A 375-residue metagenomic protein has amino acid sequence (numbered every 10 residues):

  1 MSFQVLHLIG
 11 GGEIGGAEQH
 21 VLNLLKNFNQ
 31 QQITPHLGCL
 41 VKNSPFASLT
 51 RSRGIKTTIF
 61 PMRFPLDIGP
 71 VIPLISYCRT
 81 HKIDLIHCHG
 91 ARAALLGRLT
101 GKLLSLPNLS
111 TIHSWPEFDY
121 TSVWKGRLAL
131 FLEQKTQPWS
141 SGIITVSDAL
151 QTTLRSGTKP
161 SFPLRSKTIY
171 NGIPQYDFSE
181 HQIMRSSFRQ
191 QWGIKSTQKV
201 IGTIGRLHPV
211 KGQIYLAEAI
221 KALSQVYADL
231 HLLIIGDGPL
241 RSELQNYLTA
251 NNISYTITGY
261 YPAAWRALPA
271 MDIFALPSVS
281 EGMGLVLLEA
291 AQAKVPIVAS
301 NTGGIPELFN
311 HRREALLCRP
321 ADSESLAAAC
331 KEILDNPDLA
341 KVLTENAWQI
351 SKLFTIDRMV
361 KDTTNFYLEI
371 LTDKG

Functional and structural regions predicted by a protein language model:
G15-N23, K199, T203-A222, P239-Q245 (+2 more regions): A conserved mid-protein helix/loop that constitutes part of the nucleotide-sugar donor-binding site
C39, P296-A299: Short hydrophobic beta-strand element within catalytic cores of glycosyltransferases and related nucleotide-activated
P65, G69, T152-G157, Y170-Q191 (+2 more regions): Acidic anion/phosphate-binding donor-loop and adjacent secondary structure in glycosyltransferase catalytic cores
C88-L96, I112: Short His-centered aromatic/hydrophobic patch
P138-R165, I173-D177: A short, active-site helix/loop in glycosyltransferases that binds the activated sugar's phosphate group
Q190, S325, E332, L339-L353 (+1 more regions): A short, well-ordered alpha-helix in the C-terminal region of glycosyltransferases
Y260, V279: Aromatic "clamp/platform" in nucleotide-sugar-dependent glycosyltransferases that forms part of the donor/acceptor
H311-R312, L316-S323, E332-P337: Conserved acidic donor-binding segment of nucleotide-sugar-dependent glycosyltransferases
